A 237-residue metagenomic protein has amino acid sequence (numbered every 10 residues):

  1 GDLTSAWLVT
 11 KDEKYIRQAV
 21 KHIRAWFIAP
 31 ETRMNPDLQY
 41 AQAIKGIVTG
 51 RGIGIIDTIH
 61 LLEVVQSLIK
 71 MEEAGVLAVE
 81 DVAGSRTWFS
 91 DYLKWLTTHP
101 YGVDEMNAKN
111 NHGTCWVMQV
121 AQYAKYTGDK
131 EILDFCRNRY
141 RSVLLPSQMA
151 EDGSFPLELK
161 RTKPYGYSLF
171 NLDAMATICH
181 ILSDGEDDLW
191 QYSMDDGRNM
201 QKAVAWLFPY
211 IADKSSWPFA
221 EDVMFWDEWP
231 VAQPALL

Functional and structural regions predicted by a protein language model:
G1-E186: Aromatic-lined, polymer-binding surfaces characteristic of secreted/periplasmic polysaccharide-degrading enzymes
L189-L237: CBM-like carbohydrate-recognition segments
